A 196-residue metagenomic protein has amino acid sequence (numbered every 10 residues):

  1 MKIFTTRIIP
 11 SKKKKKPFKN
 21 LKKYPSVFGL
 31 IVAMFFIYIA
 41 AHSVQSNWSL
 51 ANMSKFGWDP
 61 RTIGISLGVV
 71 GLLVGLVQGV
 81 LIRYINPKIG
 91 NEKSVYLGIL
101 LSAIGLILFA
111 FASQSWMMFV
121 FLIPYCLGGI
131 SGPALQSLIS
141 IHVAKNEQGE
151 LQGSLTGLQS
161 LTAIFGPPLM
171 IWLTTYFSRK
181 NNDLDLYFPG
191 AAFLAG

Functional and structural regions predicted by a protein language model:
M1-A33, S54-K55: Juxtamembrane intracellular "pre-TM" segments in multi-pass secondary transporters
K23-N47, I123: Pair of pore-lining "gating" transmembrane helices in MFS-fold secondary transporters
S46-I63: Short amphipathic helix-loop junctions that connect adjacent transmembrane helices in Major Facilitator Superfamily/SLC
V77-N91, T174: Helix-to-loop junctions at the C-terminal end of transmembrane segments in multipass secondary transporters
K93-L108: Structural signature of the two symmetry-related core transmembrane helices
F109-L122, S131: Helix-loop junctions at membrane interfaces in 12-TM secondary transporters
I130-A144: Intracellular juxtamembrane helix-capping segments at the cytosolic ends of symmetry-related transmembrane helices
W172-G196: A membrane-interface helix-boundary motif in multi-pass transporters
